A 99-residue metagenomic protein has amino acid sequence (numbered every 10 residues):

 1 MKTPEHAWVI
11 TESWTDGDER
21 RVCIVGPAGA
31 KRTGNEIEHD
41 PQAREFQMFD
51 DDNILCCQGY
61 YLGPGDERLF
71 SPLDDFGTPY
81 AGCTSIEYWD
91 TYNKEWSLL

Functional and structural regions predicted by a protein language model:
M1-C57: Long, contiguous N-terminal structural blocks used for assembly/anchoring
D52-Y92: Acidic, low-complexity, intrinsically disordered interaction modules
Y92-L99: Tryptophan-centered short beta-strand motifs
